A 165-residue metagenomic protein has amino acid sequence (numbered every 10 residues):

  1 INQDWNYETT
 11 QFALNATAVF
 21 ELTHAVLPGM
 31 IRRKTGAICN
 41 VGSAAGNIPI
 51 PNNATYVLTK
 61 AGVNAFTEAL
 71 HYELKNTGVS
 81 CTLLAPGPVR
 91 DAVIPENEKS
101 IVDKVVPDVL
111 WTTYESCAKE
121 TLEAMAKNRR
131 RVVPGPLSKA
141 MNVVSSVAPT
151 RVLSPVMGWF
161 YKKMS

Functional and structural regions predicted by a protein language model:
I1-T9: Substrate-binding pocket helix/loop in short-chain dehydrogenase/reductase
T23, T59: Active-site helix of classical SDR
A25-K34: A short helix-coil junction within the Rossmann-fold of NAD(P)-dependent oxidoreductases
P28, Y72-E73: Alpha-helical segment proximal to the catalytic Tyr-Lys
S43: Residue(s) in the substrate-gating loop at a strand-loop-helix junction that position the organic substrate next
I50-A54: Active-site loop immediately N-terminal to the catalytic Tyr-X3-Lys motif of short-chain dehydrogenase/reductase
E73-P136: SDR active-site lid
